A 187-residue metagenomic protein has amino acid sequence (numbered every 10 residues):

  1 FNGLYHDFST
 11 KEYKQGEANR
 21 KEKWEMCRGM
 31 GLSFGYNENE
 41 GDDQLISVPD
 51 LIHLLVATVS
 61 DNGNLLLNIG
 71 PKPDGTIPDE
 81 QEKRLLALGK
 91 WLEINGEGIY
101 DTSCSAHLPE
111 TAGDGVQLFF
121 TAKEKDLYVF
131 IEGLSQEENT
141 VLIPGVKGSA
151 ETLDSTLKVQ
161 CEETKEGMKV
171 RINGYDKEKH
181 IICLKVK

Functional and structural regions predicted by a protein language model:
F1-K187: Mature catalytic domains of secreted/periplasmic carbohydrate-active enzymes
